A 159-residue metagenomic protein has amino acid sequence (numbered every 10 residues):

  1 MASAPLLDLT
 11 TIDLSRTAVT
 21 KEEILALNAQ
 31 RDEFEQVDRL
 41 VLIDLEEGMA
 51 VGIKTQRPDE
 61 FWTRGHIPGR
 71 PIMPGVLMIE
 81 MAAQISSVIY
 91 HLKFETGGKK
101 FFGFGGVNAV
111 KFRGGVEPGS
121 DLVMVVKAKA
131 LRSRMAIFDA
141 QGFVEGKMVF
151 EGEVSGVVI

Functional and structural regions predicted by a protein language model:
M1-V37, L42: N-terminal leader/capping segments at the start of a protein or of a new domain
A2-S3, L9-A18, S86-V123, V149-E151: Hydrophobic beta-strand-centered segment that forms part of the acyl-chain substrate-binding groove
L25, G69-R70, F112-G114: Beta-strand-rich interaction surfaces with strong enrichment in secreted/lumenal proteins
Q30-M73: Catalytic strand-loop segment that frames the active site of acyl-thioester-processing enzymes
E35, E47-V51, D121-V123, M135-I137 (+1 more regions): Intrinsic-disorder/low-complexity, polar/charged segments enriched in Ser/Thr/Lys/Arg/Asp/Glu/Gln
L40, G106-E145: Hydrophobic beta-sheet segments that form the core/acyl-binding groove of ACP/CoA-dependent acyl-chain-processing
L40, I72-G97: Active-site helix/loop of acyl-thioester processing domains in fatty-acid/polyketide metabolism, spanning hotdog-fold
S155-I159: Surface-exposed, gly/pro-biased binding rims or lids
